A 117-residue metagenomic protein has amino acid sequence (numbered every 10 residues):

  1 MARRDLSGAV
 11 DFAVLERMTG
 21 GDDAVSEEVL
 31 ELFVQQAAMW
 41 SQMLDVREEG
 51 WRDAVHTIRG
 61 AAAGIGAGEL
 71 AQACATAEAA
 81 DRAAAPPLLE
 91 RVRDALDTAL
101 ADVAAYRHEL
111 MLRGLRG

Functional and structural regions predicted by a protein language model:
M1-A13, A24-V29, V34-Q35, M39-W40 (+2 more regions): Amphipathic, coiled-coil-like alpha-helical segments
T19-G20, D45, A63, A79-R82: Alpha-solenoid HEAT/Armadillo repeat architecture
M39-D53: Helix-loop segments that flank and shape redox-cofactor active sites
I58: An anion-binding catalytic pocket shared by soluble metabolic enzymes
